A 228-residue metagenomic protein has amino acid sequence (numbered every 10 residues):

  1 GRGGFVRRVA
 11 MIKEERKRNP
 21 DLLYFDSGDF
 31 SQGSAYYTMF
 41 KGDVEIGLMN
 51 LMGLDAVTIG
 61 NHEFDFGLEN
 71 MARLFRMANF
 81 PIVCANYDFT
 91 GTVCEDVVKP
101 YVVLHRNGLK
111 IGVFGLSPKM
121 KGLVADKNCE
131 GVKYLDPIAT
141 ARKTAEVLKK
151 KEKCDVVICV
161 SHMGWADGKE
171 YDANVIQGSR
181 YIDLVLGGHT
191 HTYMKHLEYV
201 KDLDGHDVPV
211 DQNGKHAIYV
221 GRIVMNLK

Functional and structural regions predicted by a protein language model:
G1-K228: Acidic, metal/ion-coordinating pockets
